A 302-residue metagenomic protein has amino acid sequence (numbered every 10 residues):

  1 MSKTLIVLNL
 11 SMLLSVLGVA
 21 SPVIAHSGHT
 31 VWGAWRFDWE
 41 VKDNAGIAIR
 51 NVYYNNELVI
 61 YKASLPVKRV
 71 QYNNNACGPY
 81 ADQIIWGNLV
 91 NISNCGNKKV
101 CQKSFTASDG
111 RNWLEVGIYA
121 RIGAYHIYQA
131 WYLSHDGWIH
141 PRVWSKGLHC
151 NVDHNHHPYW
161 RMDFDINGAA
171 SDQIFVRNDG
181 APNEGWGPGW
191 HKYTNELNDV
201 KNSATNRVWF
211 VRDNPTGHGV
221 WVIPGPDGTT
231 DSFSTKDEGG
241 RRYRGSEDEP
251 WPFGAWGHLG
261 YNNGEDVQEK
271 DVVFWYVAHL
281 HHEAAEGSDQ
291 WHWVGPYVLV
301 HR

Functional and structural regions predicted by a protein language model:
M1-N9: Bacterial N-terminal signal peptides that target proteins for export
N9-G18: Bacterial N-terminal signal peptides
V23-Y128, S134-D136, L148-R302: Extended effector regions of multi-domain proteins
